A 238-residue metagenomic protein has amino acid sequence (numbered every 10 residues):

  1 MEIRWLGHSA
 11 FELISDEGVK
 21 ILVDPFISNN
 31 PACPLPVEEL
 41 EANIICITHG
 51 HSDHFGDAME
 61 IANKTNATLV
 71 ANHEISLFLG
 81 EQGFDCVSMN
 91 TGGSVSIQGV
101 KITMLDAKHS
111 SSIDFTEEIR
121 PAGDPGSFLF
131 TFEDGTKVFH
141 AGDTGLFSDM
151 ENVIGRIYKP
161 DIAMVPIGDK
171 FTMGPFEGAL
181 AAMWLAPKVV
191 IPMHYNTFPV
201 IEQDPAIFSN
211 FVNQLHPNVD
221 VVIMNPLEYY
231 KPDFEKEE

Functional and structural regions predicted by a protein language model:
M1, I14-I21, S94-T103, T131-V138 (+1 more regions): Beta-strand-turn-beta hairpins that frame and shape the catalytic cleft of phosphate-ester-processing enzymes
M1-K20, I27-N30, I157, I207-D220 (+2 more regions): Zn-dependent metallo-beta-lactamase
E12-H51, G56-E60, S110-R120, T144-R156: Pre-active-site segment of Zn-dependent metallo-hydrolases
L22-P25, A42-G50, V70-H73, V138-T144 (+3 more regions): Active-site neighborhood of phospho(di)ester-bond hydrolases with catalytic His/Asp-centered motifs
N29-N30, H51-G56, S76-L79, G93-S96 (+5 more regions): Active-site environment of divalent metal-dependent phosphoester hydrolases
C33-S96, V100-F115: Active-site HxH/HxHxD metal-binding segment of metal-dependent hydrolases
T68, G80-G93, A179, M183-E238: Binuclear metal-ion centers of metallo-dependent hydrolases, dominated by the metallo-beta-lactamase
T116-G126, T131-M183: Active-site-proximal loop/helix segments of hydrolase catalytic cores
